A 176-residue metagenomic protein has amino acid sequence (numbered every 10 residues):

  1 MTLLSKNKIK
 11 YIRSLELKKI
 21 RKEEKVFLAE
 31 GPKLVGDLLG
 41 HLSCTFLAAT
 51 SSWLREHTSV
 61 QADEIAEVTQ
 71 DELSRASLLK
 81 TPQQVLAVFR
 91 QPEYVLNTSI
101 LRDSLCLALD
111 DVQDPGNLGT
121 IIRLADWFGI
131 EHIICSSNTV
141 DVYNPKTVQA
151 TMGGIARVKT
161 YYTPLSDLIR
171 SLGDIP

Functional and structural regions predicted by a protein language model:
M1-R55, T139-V140: Boundary-proximal intrinsically disordered activation/regulatory segments immediately upstream of a helical core
E23-V26, S43-F46, D63-E64, E131-I133 (+2 more regions): Short active-site oxyanion
L28, A48, L86-V88, C106-A108 (+1 more regions): Structural motif
D37-L38, E56-H57, R75, N117 (+1 more regions): Phosphate- and divalent-cation-binding pockets in alpha/beta enzyme and binding domains that engage nucleotide-derived
R55-A62, N97-S99: Short loop/helix-cap segments at secondary-structure boundaries that form the rim of catalytic
H57, D63-R90: Glycine/small-residue-rich loop that forms an oxyanion/phosphate-binding "nest" at active or ligand-binding sites
K80, V85-L101, T139: Acidic/glycine-rich phosphate/pyrophosphate-binding loops and surrounding catalytic core that coordinate Mg2+
T98-P176: RNA substrate-binding interface of SAM-dependent RNA methyltransferases
